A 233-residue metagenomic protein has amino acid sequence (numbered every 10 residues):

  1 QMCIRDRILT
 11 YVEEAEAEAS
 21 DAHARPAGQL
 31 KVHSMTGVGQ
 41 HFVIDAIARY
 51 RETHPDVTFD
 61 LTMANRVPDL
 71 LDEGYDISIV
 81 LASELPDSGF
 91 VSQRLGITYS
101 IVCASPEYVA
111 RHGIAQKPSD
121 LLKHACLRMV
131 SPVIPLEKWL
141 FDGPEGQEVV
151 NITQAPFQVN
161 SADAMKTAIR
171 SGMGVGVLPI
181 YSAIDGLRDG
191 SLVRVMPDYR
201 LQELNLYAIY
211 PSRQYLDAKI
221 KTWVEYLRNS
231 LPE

Functional and structural regions predicted by a protein language model:
M2-I4: Short, small-residue-biased leader/transition segments that mark boundaries at the very start of proteins
T10-H33: Short helix-loop hinge/linker segments at domain boundaries
E18, H33, D60-A64, V195 (+1 more regions): Solvent-exposed beta-strand sheet faces enriched in polar/charged residues
G28-D87: Central regulatory/effector-binding core of bacterial HTH transcription factors
K31-H33, S78, L127, G176 (+1 more regions): Short, well-ordered beta-strand segments
V32, L192, W223: Residue-level signal for inorganic ion chemistry
L70-G74, E84-L206, E233: C-terminal regulatory
V195-E233: A late-sequence structural motif
